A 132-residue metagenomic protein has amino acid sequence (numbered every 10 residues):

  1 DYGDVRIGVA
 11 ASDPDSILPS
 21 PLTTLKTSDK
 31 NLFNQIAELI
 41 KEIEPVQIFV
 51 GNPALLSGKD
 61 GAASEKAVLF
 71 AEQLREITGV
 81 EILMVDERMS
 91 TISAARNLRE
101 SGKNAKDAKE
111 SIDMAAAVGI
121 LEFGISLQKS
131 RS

Functional and structural regions predicted by a protein language model:
D1: Conserved catalytic-loop position in the HRD/HxD motif
D4-S132: Phosphate- and other anionic-substrate recognition elements at nucleic-acid/protein interfaces
